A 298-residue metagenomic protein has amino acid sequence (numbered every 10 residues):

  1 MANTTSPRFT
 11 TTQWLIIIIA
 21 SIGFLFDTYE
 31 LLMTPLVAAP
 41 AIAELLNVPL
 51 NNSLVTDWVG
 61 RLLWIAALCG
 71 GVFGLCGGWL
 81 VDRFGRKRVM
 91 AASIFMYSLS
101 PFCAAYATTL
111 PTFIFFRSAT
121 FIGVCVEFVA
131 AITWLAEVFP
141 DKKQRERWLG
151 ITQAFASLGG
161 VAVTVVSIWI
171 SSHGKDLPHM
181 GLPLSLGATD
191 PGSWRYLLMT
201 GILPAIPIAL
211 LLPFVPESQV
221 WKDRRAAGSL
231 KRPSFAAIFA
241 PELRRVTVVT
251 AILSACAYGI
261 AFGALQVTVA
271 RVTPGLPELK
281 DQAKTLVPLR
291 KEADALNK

Functional and structural regions predicted by a protein language model:
M1-K298: Transmembrane-helix signature of 12-pass secondary carriers
